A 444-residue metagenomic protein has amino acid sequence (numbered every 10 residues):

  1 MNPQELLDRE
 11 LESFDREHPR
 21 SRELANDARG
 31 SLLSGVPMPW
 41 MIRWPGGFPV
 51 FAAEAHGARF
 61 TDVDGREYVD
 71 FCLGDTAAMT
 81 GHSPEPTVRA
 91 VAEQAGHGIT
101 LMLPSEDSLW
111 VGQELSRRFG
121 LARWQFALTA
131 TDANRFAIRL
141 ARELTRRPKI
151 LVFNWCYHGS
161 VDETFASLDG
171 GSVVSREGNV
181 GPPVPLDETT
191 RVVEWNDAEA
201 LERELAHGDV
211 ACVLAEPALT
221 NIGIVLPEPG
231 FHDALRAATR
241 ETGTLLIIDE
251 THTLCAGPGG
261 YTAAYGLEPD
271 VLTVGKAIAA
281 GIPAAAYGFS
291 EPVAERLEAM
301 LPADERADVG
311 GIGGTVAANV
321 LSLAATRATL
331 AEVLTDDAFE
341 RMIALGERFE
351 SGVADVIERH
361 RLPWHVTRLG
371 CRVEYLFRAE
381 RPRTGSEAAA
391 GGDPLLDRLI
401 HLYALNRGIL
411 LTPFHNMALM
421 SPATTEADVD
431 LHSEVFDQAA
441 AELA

Functional and structural regions predicted by a protein language model:
M1-A444: Conserved N-terminal phosphate-binding loop of PLP-dependent enzymes in the Aspartate aminotransferase
